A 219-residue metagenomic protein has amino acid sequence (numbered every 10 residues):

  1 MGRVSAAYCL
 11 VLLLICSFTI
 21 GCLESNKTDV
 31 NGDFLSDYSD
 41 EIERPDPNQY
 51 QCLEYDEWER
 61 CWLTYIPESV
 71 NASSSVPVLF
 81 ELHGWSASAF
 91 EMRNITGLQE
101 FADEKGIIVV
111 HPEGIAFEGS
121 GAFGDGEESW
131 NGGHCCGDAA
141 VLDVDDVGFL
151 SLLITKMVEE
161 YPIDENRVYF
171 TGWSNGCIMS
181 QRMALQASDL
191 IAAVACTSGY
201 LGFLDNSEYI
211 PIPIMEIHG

Functional and structural regions predicted by a protein language model:
L13-G21: Hydrophobic core
C22-V78, F90-T96, F101-E104, L142-D145 (+2 more regions): A domain-start/cap signature at the N-terminus of enzymes
V78, G106-E113, P213: A fold-wide structural signal in alpha/beta-hydrolase
E81-G84, H111, E216-I217: Structural cue for short, hydrophobic secondary-structure segments
W85, E113-A116, Y200: Short beta-to-alpha linker loops that shape the active-site pocket of alpha/beta-hydrolase fold enzymes
E113-D145: Cap/lid segment of the alpha/beta-hydrolase catalytic domain
H134-P162, R182: Alpha/beta-hydrolase active-site loop
A192-G219: The feature captures the conserved acid-bearing segment of alpha/beta-hydrolase catalytic domains
